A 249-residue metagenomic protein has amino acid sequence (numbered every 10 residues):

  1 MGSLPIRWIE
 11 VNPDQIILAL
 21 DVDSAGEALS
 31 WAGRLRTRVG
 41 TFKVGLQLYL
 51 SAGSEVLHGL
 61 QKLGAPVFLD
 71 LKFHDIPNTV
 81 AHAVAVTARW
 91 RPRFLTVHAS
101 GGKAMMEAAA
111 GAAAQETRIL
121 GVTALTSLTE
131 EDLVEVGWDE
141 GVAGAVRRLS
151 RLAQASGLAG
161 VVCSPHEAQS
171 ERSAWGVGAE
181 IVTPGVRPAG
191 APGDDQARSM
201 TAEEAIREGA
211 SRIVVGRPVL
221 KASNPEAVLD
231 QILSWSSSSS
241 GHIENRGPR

Functional and structural regions predicted by a protein language model:
G2-W31, Q169-G176, M200, S240-E244: N-terminal amphipathic alpha-helix/helix-capping segment at the start of soluble metabolic enzymes
N12-D14, D75-G160, S164-Q169, A174-V182 (+1 more regions): Conserved anion-binding
I17, G40-K43, F68, R93-T96 (+3 more regions): Conserved beta-strand positions in the central sheet of alpha/beta enzyme cores
L18, F42, K72, L95 (+4 more regions): Conserved, mostly hydrophobic/aromatic
D23-R34, N78-A85, V142-L152, A197-E204: Short, acidic/polar
T37, L63, W90, S156 (+1 more regions): Structural motif
P92-G102, R187-A189, D195-V228: Glycine-rich phosphate-binding active-site loops on the catalytic face of alpha/beta enzymes
M106-A112, V219-E244: C-terminal helical cap(s) of enzyme catalytic domains, especially alpha/beta-barrels
